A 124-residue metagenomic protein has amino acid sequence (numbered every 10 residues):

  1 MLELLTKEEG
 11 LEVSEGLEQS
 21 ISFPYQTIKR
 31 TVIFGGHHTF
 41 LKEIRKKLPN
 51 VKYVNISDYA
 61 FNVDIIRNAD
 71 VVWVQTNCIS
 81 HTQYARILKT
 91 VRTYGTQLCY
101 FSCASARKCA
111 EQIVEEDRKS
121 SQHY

Functional and structural regions predicted by a protein language model:
M1-I28, V32-G35, E43, Q122-Y124: Electropositive, gly/pro-rich neighborhoods at or near active sites that engage anionic ligands
I33-H38, T76-C78: Structural motif
H38-E43, N62, H81-T82, K108-C109: Short, charged/polar "capping" segments at the starts of alpha-helices and the immediately preceding loops
K42-Y53, T93: Short helix-loop-beta junction
P49-I66: A short, well-structured beta->alpha microelement
A69-D70: Short, well-ordered alpha-helix to beta-strand connector turns
R92-Y124: Ser/Thr/Gly-rich flexible loops in soluble cytosolic domains mediating phosphotransfer, phosphorylation
